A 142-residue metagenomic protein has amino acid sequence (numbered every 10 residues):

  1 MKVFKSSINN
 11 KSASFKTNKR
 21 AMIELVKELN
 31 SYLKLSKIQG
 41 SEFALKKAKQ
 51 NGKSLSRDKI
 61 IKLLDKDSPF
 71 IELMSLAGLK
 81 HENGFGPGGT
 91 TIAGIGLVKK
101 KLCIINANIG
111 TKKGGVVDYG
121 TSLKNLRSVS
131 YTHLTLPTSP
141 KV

Functional and structural regions predicted by a protein language model:
M1-L134: Terminal-region recognition feature
H133-V142: Single conserved hydrophobic/aromatic residue that forms the stacking wall/gate of nucleotide- or nucleobase-binding
